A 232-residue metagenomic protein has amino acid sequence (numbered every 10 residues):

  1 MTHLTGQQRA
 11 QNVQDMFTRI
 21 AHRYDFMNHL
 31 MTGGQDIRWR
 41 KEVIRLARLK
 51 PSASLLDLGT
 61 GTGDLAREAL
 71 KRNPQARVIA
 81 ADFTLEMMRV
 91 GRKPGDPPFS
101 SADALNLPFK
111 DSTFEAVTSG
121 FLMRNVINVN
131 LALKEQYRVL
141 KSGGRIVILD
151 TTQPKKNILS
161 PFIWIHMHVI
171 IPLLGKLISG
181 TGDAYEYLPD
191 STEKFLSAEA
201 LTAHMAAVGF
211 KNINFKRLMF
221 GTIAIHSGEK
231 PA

Functional and structural regions predicted by a protein language model:
M1-R23, M167, I178: N-terminal, positively charged/glycine-rich alpha-helical extensions of SAM-dependent methyltransferases
Q11, L149-H204, V208, N214: C-terminal alpha-helical "lid/dimerization" subdomain adjacent to the S-adenosyl-L-methionine
Y24, V117-T118: Hydrophobic beta-strand segment of the Class I
G33-A53, E68: Conserved alpha-helix/loop element of class I SAM-dependent methyltransferases that forms part of the SAM/SAH-binding
S54-N106: Class I SAM-dependent methyltransferase SAM/SAH-binding core
L105-A116: A short acidic, Gly/Pro-enriched loop at the edge of an enzyme's catalytic core that lines a small-molecule cofactor
N130-R145: A short glycine-rich, Lys/Arg-flanked "PGG" loop and its adjoining helix->strand segment in the class I
T202, V208-A232: Core SAM-dependent methyltransferase catalytic element
